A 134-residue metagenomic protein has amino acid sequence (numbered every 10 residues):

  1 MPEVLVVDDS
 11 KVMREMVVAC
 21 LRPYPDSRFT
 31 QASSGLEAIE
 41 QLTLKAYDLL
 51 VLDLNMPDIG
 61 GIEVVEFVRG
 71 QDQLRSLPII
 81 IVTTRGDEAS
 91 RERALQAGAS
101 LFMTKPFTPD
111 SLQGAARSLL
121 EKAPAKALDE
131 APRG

Functional and structural regions predicted by a protein language model:
K11-T30: Two-component/phosphorelay signaling modules centered on CheY-like receiver
Q31-L49: Acidic, metal-coordinating helix/loop segments flanking the phosphotransfer/catalytic sites of two-component signaling
A46-D48, Q73-P78: His-Asp phosphorelay/catalytic-motif detector in bacterial-type signaling
P57, R75, D87, P106: The feature encodes the CheY-like receiver
F107-A116: C-terminal output helix
